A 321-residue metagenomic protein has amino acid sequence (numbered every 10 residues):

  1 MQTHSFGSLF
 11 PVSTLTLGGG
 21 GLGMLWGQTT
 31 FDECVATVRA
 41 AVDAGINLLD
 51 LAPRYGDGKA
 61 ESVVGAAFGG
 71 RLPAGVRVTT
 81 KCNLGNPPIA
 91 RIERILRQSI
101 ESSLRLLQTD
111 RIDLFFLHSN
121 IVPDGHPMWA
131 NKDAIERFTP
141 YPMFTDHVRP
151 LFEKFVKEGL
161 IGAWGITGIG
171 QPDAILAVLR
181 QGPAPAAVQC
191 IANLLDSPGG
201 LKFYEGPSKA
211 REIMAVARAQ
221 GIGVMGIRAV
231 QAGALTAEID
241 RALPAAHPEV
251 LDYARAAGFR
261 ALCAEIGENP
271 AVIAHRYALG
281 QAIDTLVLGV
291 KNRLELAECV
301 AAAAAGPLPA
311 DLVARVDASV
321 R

Functional and structural regions predicted by a protein language model:
M1-V76, K157, N193: N-terminal binding-site loop/beta-alpha segment at the start of enzyme catalytic domains that lines or forms
L9-L15, G45-N47, L72-V76, T109-D113 (+4 more regions): Short, well-ordered coil/turn segments that N-cap beta-strands
L17, C34, A41, L49 (+11 more regions): Conserved, mostly hydrophobic/aromatic
W26-T29, A52-E61, G85-R94, V122-P123 (+2 more regions): Acidic-and-aromatic substrate-binding clefts and catalytic sites of carbohydrate-active enzymes
Q28-A41, R91-L106, G170-L179, P270 (+1 more regions): Short, acidic/polar
G70-R94, L117-I121: Structural motif corresponding to the early beta-alpha repeats
I95-F116, K154-E158, Q189: CE4/NodB-like, metal-dependent polysaccharide N-deacetylase domain that modifies extracellular/periplasmic N-acetylated
N120-R321: Beta/alpha (TIM)-barrel catalytic core signal, keyed to glycine-rich beta->alpha loops juxtaposed to Asp/Glu that bind
